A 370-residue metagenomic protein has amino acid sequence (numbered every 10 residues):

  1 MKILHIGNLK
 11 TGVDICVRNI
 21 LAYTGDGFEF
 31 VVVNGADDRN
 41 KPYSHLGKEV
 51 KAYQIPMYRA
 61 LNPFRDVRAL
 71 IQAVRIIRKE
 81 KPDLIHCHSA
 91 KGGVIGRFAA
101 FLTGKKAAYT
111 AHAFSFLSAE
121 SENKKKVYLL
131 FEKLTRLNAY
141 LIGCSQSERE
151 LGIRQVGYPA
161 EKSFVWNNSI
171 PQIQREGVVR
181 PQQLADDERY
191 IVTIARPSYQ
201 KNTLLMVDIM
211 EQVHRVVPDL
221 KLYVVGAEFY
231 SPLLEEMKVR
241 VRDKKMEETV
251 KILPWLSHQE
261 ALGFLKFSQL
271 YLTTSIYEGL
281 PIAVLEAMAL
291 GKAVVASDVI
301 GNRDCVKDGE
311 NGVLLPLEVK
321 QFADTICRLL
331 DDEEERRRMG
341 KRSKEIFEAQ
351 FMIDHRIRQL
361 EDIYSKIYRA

Functional and structural regions predicted by a protein language model:
H5-R65, E148: N-terminal strand-loop element at the rim of the active site of nucleotide-sugar-dependent glycosyltransferases
D14-N19, R189, T193-R215, P232-E235: A conserved mid-protein helix/loop that constitutes part of the nucleotide-sugar donor-binding site
V33-R39, I194, K221-E235: Glycosyltransferase donor-sugar binding loop
N138-S163, I170: A short, active-site helix/loop in glycosyltransferases that binds the activated sugar's phosphate group
E235-L256: Nucleotide-activated donor-binding/catalytic signature segment of Leloir-type glycosyltransferases, i.e., the conserved
I276: Aromatic "clamp/platform" in nucleotide-sugar-dependent glycosyltransferases that forms part of the donor/acceptor
A293-A296: Short hydrophobic beta-strand element within catalytic cores of glycosyltransferases and related nucleotide-activated
D308-G309, V313-K320, R328-E333: Conserved acidic donor-binding segment of nucleotide-sugar-dependent glycosyltransferases
